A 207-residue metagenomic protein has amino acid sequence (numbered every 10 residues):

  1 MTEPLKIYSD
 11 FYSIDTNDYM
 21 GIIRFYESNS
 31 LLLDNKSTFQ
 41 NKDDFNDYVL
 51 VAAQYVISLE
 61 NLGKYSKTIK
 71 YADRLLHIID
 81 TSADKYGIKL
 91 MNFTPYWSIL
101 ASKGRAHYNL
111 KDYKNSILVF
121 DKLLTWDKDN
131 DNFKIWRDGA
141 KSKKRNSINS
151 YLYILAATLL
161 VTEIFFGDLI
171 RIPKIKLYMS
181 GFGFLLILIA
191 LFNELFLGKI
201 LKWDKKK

Functional and structural regions predicted by a protein language model:
L32-F45, I79-N92: Flexible helix-coil transition and linker loops at the boundaries of alpha-helical arrays
D47, I88-P95, S102, D129-N132 (+1 more regions): Structural signature of alpha-solenoid helical repeat junctions
W97-N109, G139-A157: Alpha-helical linker/edge segments of TPR/alpha-solenoid repeat scaffolds and analogous pre-/post-domain helices
K144-K207: C-terminal single-pass membrane-anchor helix
